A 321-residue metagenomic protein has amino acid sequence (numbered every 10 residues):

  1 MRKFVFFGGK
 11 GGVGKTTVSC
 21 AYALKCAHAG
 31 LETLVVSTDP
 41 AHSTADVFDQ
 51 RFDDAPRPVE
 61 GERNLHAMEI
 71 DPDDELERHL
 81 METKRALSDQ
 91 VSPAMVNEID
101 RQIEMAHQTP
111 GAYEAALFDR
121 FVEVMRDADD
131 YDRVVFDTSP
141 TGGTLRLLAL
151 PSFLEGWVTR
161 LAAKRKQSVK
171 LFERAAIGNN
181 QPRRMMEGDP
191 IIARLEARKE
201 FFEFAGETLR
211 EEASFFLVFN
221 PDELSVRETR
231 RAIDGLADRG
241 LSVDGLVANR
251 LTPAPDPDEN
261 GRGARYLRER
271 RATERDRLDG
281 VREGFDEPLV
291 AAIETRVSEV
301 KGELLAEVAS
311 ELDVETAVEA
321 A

Functional and structural regions predicted by a protein language model:
G9: The Walker A (P-loop) glycine that initiates the GxxxxGKT/S ATP-binding motif of P-loop NTPases
G14: Conserved glycine(s) of the Walker
T17-V18: Hydrophobic positions on the alpha1 helix immediately C-terminal to the Walker A/P-loop
A21-M95: N-terminal phosphate/diphosphate-binding loop that engages ATP/GTP or pyrophosphate donors across diverse enzyme folds
E32-S37, V134-V135, L246: Short beta-strand "acidic-cap" motif of Rossmann-like dinucleotide-binding folds
V91-L217: Phosphate/Mg2+-binding loops and adjacent switch elements in nucleotide/diphosphate-handling enzyme cores
K199-A321: C-terminal lobe/tail of nucleotide-utilizing enzymes
